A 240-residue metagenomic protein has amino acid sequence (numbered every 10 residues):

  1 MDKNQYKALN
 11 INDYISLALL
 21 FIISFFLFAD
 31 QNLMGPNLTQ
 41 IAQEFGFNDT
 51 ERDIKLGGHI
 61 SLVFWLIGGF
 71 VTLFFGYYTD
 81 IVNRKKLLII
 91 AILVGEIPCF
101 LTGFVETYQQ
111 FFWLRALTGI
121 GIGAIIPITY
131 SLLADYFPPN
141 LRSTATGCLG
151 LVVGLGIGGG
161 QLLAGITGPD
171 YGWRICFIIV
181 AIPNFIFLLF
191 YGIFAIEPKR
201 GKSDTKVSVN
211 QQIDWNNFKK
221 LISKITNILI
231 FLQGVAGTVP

Functional and structural regions predicted by a protein language model:
I15-F47: Extracytoplasmic
N32, W65-L73, I157-G158: Residue-level signature of mid-helix packing/kink "hotspots" within the transmembrane helices of 12-pass Major
L38-G69: Extracellular/periplasmic helix-loop-helix junction of adjacent transmembrane segments in MFS-like secondary
F70-E106: Conserved MFS/SLC helix-loop-helix module at the cytosolic interface between two early adjacent transmembrane helices
P98, Q109-L117: Paired small-residue
L114-G154: Cytoplasmic helix-loop-helix junction between adjacent transmembrane helices in 12-TM secondary transporters
L149-I193: Helix-loop-helix hairpin linking two adjacent transmembrane segments in secondary transporters
A195-N216: Flexible cytoplasmic inter-helical loops of multi-pass small-molecule transporters
